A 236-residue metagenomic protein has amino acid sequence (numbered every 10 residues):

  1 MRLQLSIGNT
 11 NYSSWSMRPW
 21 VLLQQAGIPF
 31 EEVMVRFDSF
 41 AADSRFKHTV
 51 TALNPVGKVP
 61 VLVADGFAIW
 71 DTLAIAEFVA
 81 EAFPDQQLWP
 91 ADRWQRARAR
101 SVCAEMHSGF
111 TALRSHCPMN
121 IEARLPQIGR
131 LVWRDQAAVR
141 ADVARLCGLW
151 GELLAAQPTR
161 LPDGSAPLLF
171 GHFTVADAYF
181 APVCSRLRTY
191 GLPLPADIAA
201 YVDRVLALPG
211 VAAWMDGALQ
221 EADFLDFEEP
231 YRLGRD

Functional and structural regions predicted by a protein language model:
M1-W133: GST-like domain detector, emphasizing the conserved glutathione-binding G-site in the N-terminal thioredoxin-like
L3-S6, V61, L169, R186-L187 (+1 more regions): A short, structure-level motif marking secondary-structure boundaries and short turns
E32, A196, W214-M215: A generic structural-conservation signal
A41-D43, L206, F224-L225: Short Asp/Glu-rich motifs
F110-A207: GST-like fold's C-terminal all-alpha helical module
A218-D236: Acidic/histidine-enriched, glycine/proline-rich intrinsically disordered or flexible terminal extensions
